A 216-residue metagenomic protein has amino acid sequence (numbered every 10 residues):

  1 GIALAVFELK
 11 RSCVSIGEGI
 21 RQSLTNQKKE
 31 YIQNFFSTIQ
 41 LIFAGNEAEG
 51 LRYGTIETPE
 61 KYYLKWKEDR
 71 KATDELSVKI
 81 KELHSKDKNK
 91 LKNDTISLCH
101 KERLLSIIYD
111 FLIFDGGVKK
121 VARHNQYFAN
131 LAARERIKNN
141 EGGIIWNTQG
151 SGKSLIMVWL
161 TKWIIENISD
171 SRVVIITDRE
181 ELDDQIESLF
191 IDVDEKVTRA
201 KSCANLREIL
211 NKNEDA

Functional and structural regions predicted by a protein language model:
G1-R172, E181-V197, N213-D215: ATP-dependent helicase/translocase motor core
T198-A204: Short gly/ser/thr-rich secondary-structure transition/capping motifs
A204-A216: Conserved motor-coupling elements within RecA-like helicase/translocase cores
